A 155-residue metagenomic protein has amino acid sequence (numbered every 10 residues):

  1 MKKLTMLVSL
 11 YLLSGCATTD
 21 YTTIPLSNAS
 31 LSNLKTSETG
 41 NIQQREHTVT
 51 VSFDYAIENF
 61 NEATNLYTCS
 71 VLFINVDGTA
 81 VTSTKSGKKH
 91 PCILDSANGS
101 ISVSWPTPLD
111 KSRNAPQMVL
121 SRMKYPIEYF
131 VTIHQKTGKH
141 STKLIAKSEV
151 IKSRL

Functional and structural regions predicted by a protein language model:
S14-G15: C-terminal motif of bacterial Sec signal peptides marking the signal peptidase cleavage site
T18-V51, R154-L155: Short, compositionally biased P/S/T/A/G/V-rich stretches that sit at domain boundaries
G40-S70: Contiguous beta-strand segments within globular domains
A56, S102-S121: Signal that preferentially marks extracellular ectodomain short beta-strand elements of beta-sandwich modules
E62-H90, V131-Q135: Extended low-complexity, serine/threonine- and proline-enriched intrinsically disordered segments
T68-L72, R113-K147: Internal, hydrophobic beta-strand segments that form the core of beta-sheet-rich folds
G87-I93, T137-L155: Short beta-strand elements
K89-V103: Short proline/glycine- and polar residue-rich coil/turn motifs
